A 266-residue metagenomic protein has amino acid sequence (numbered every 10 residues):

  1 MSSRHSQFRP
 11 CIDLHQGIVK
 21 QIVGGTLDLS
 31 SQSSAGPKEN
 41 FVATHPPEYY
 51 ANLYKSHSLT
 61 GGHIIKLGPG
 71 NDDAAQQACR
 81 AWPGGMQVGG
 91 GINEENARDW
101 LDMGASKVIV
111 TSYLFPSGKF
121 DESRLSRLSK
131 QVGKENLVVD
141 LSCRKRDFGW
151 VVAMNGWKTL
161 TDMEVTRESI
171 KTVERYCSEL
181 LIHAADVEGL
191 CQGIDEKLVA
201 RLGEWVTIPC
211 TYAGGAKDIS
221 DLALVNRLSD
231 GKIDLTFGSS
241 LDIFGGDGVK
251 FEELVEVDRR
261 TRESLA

Functional and structural regions predicted by a protein language model:
R4, L14, N40, Y54 (+7 more regions): Active-site loop-to-helix "anion-binding N-cap" substructures in soluble metabolic enzymes
D13, Y54, G62, V88 (+6 more regions): Conserved, mostly hydrophobic/aromatic
H15, Q21-S30, L101-E188: Conserved anion-binding
V19, V23-N71: N-terminal beta-alpha supersecondary unit
P37-K38, S58-A74, S112-K119, I182-C191: Glycine-rich, proline-tolerant flexible connector loops at the mouths of alpha/beta enzymes
D72-D73, D121-S126, D162-R167, Q192-A200 (+1 more regions): Charged helix-capping and loop-helix junction motifs
D73-K107, K197-L235, G245, F251: Catalytic cores of alpha/beta
F120-Q131, L222-A266: C-terminal helical cap(s) of enzyme catalytic domains, especially alpha/beta-barrels
